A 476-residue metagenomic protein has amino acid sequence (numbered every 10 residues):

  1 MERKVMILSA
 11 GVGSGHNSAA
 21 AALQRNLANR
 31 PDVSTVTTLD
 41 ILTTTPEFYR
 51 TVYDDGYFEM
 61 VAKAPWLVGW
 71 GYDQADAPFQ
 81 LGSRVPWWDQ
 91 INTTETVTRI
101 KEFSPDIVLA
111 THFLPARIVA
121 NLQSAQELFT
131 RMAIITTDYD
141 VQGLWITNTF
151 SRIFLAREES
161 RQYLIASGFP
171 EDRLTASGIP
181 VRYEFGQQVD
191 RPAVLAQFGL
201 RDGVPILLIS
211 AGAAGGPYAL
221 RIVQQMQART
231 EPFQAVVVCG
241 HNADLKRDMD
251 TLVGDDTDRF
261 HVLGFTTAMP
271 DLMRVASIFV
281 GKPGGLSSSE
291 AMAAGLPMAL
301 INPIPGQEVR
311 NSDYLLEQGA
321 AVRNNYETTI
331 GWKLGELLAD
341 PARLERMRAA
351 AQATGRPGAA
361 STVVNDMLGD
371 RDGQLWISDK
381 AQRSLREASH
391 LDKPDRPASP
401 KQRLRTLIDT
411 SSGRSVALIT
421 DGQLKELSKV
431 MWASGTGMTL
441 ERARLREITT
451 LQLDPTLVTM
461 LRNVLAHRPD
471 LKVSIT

Functional and structural regions predicted by a protein language model:
A22-R99: Conserved N-terminal ligand/cofactor-binding loop architecture of enzyme catalytic domains
G71-G168, R173: Active-site and donor-binding regions of nucleotide-sugar-utilizing enzymes
S151-A213: A nucleotide-sugar donor-handling region in carbohydrate enzymes
R191-A193, R201-V275, V309: Donor-nucleotide binding loops and adjacent catalytic segments primarily of GT-B fold Leloir glycosyltransferases
R274-G284: Acidic donor-binding loop of glycosyltransferase active sites
F279-G281, P297-G306: Short hydrophobic beta-strand element within catalytic cores of glycosyltransferases and related nucleotide-activated
E317-Q318, Y326-R343: C-terminal "capping" alpha-helix adjacent to the active site of nucleotide-linked donor transferases in cell-envelope
A342-D392, R396: C-terminal amphipathic helix plus adjacent low-complexity, charged tail appended to glycosyltransferase catalytic
